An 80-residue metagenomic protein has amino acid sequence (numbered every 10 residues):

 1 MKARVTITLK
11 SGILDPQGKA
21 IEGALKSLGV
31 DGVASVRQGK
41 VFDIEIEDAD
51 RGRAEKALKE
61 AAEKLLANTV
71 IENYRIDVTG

Functional and structural regions predicted by a protein language model:
K2-D48, A54-G80: Long, contiguous binding/interaction regions
